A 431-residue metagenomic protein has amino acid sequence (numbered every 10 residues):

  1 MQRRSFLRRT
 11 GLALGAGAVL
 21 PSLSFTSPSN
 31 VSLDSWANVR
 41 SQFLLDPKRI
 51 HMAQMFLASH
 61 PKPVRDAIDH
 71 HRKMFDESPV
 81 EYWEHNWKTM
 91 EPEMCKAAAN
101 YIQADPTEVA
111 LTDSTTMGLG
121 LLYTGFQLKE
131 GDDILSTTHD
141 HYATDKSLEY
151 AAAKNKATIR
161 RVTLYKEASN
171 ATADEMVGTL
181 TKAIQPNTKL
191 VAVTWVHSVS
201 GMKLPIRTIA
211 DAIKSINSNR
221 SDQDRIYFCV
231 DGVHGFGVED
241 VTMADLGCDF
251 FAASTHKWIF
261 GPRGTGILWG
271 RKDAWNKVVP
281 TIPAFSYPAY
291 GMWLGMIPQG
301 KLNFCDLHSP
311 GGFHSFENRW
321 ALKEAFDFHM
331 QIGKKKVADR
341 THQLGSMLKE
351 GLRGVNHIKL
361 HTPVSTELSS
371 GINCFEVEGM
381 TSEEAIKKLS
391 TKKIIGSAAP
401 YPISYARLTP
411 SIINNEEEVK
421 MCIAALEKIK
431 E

Functional and structural regions predicted by a protein language model:
S5-E431: Pyridoxal 5′-phosphate
